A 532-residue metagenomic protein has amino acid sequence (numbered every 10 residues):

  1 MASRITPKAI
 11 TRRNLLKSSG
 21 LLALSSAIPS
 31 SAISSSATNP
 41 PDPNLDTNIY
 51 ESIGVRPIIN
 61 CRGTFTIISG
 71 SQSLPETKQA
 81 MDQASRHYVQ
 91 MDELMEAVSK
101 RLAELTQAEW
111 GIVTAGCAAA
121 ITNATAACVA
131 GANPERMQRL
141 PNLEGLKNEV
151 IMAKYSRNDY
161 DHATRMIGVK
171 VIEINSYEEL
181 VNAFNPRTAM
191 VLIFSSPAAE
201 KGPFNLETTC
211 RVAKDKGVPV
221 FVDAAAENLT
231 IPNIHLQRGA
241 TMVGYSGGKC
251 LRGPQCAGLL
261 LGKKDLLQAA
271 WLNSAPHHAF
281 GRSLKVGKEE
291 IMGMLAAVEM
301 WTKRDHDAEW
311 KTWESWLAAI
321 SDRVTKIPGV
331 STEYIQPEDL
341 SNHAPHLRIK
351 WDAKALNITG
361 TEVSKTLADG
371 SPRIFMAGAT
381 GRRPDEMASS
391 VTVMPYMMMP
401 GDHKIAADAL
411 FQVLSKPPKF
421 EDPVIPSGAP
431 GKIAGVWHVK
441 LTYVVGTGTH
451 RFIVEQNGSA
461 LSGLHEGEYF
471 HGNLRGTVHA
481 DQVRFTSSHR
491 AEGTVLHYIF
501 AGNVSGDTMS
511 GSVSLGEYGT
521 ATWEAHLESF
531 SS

Functional and structural regions predicted by a protein language model:
M1-T11: N-terminal secretory signal peptides
I10-I28: N-terminal export leaders
L16-S19, P41-I68, S99-W110, A118-H306 (+10 more regions): Conserved PLP-enzyme active-site core in the AAT-like
S31-N39: Signal peptide processing junction and immediate N-terminal pro/mature segment of secreted/exported proteins
T38-I49, D159, G401-Y443, S529-F530: Phosphate/pyrophosphate-recognition segments in soluble nucleotide-handling domains
R56-D92, V98: Glycine-rich phosphate-binding segment of PLP-dependent enzymes
T325-P417: Conserved C-terminal alpha-helix-loop-beta "cap" of PLP-dependent enzymes that closes/shapes the active-site mouth
V424-S532: Central antiparallel beta-sheet cores of small beta-barrel/beta-sandwich binding domains
